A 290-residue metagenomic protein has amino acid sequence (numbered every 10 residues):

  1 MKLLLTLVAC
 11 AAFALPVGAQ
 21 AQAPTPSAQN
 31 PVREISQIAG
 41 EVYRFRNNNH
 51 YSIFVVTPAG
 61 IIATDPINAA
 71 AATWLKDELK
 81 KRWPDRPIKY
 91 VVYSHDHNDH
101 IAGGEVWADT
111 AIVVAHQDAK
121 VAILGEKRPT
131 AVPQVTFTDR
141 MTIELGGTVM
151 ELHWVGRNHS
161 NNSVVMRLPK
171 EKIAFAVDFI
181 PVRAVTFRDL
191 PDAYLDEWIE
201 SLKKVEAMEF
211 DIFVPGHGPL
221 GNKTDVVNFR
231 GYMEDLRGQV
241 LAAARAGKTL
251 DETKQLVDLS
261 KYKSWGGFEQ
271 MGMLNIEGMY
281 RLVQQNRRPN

Functional and structural regions predicted by a protein language model:
L5-P16: Bacterial N-terminal signal peptides
A19-P24, A207-E209, L220-N290: Accessory terminal helices/loops
Q22-V32: N-terminal pre-domain segments of enzymes
R33-E78, V164-D178: Conserved beta-strand hairpin/beta-sheet module of binuclear metal-dependent hydrolase folds, prominently
E41, V55, D65, L79 (+10 more regions): Divalent metal-coordination and catalytic microenvironments
P58-I62, A70-V114: Active-site metal-binding motif and surrounding structural segment of the metallo-beta-lactamase
G60-I62, N68-A70, D85, T142 (+2 more regions): Metallo-beta-lactamase
N98-G156, S160-V164, A174-A176, E209-I212 (+1 more regions): Divalent-metal coordination cores built from histidine and acidic residues
